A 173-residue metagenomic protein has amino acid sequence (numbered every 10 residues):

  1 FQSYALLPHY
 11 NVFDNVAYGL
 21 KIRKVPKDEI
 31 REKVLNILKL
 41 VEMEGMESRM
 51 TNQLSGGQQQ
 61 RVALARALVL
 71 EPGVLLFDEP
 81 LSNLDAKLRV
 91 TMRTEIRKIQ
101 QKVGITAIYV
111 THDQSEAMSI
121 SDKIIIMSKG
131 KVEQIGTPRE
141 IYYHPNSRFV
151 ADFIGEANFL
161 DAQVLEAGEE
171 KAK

Functional and structural regions predicted by a protein language model:
S3-D152: ABC ATPase nucleotide-binding domains
N146-K173: ATPase nucleotide-binding modules
